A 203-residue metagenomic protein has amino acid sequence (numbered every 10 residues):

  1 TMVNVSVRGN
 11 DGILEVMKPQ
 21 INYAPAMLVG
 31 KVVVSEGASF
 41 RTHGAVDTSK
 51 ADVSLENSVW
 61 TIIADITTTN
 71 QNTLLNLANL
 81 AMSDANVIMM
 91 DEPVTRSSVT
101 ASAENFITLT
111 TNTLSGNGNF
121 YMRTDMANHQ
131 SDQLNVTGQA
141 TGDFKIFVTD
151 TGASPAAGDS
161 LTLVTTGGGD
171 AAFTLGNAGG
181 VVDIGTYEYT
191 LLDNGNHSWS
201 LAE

Functional and structural regions predicted by a protein language model:
M2-S131, N135-D143, T149-D150, S154-E203: Extracellular beta-solenoid/beta-roll
